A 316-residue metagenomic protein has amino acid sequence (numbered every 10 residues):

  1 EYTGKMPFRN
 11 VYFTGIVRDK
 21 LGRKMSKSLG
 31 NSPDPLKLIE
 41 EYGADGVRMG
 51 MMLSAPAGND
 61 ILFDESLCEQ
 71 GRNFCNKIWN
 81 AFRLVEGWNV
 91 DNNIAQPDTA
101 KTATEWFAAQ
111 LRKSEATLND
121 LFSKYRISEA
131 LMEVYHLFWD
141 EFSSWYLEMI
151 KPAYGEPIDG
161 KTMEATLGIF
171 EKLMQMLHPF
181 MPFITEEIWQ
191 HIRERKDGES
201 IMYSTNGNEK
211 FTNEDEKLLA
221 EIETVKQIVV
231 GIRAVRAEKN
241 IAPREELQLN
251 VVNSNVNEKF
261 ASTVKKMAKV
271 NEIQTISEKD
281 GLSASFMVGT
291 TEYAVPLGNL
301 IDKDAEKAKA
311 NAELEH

Functional and structural regions predicted by a protein language model:
Y2-E40, A44, N59, S66-H316: Feature 926 captures the class I aminoacyl-tRNA synthetase adenylation module centered on the KMSKS loop
M49-G50, S54: Non-catalytic, structured segments within soluble enzyme domains
